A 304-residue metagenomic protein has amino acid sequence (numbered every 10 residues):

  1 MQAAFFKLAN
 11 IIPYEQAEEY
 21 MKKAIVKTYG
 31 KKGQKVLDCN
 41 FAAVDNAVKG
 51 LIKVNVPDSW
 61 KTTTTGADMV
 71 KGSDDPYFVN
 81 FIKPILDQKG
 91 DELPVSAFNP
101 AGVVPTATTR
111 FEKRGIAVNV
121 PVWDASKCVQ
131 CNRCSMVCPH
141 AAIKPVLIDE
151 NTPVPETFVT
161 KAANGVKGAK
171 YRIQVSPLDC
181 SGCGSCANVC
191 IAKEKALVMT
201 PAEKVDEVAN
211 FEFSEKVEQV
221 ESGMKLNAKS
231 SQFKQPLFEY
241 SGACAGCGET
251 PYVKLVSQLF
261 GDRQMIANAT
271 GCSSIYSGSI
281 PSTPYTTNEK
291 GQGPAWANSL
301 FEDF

Functional and structural regions predicted by a protein language model:
M1-Q2, I275: Short glycine/serine/threonine-rich phosphate/pyrophosphate-binding segments that cradle anionic phosphate groups
Q2-I12: Alpha-helical support elements that line or immediately flank enzyme active sites and cofactor-binding pockets
Y14-M21, I25-C180, A187-M265, T270-F304: Ferredoxin-type iron-sulfur electron-transfer modules and their immediate structural context
